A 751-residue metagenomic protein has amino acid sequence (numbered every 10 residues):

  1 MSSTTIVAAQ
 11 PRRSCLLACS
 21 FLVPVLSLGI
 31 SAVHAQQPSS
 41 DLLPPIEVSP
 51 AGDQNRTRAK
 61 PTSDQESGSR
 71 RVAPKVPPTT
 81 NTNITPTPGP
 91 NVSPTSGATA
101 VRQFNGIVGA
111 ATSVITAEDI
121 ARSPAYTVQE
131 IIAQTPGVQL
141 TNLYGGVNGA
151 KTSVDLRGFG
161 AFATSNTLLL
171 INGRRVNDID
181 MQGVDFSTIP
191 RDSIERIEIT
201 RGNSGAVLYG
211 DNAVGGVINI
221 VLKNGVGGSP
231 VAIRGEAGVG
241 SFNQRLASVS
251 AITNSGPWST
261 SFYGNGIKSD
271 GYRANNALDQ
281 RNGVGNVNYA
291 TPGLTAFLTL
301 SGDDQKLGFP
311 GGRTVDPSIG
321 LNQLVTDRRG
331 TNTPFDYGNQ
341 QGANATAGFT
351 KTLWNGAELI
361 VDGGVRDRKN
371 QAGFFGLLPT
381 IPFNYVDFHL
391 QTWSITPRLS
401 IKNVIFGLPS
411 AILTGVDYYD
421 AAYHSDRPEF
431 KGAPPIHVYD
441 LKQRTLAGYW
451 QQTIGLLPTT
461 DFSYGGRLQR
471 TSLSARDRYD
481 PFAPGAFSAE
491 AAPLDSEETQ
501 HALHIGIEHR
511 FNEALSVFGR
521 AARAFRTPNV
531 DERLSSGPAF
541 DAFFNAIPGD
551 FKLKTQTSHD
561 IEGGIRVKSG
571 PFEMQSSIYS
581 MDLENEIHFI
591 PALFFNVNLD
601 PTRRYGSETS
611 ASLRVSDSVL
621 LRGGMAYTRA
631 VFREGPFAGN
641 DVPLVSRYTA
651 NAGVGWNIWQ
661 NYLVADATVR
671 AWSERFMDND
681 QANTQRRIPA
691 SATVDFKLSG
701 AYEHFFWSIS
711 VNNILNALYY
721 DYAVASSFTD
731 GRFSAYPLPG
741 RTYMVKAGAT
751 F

Functional and structural regions predicted by a protein language model:
T87-N105, G109-T112, Q129-D178, E195: Extracytoplasmic beta-strand/coil segments of soluble accessory domains associated with Gram-negative outer-membrane
R174-N203: Short acidic/polar hinge/loop motifs at secondary-structure boundaries that mediate gating or recognition
G205-A206, V217, V221-T253, G264 (+2 more regions): Short strand-turn segments of transmembrane beta-barrel domains in outer membranes, especially the first one or two
V239-K268, R273-G312, D336-W354, W393 (+5 more regions): Transmembrane beta-barrel wall of Gram-negative outer-membrane proteins
T295-S301, N339-G485, A492-P493, E508-R510 (+2 more regions): Face-selective signature of the C-terminal outer-membrane beta-barrel domain
E358-G376, R510, S516-A522, R526 (+2 more regions): Membrane-embedded beta-barrel scaffold of Gram-negative outer-membrane proteins
I401, F406, Y419, F462 (+6 more regions): Gram-negative outer-membrane beta-barrel transporters
F525, L621, A671-D680, S699-F751: C-terminal beta-signal and adjacent terminal beta-strands/loops of Gram-negative outer-membrane beta-barrel proteins
